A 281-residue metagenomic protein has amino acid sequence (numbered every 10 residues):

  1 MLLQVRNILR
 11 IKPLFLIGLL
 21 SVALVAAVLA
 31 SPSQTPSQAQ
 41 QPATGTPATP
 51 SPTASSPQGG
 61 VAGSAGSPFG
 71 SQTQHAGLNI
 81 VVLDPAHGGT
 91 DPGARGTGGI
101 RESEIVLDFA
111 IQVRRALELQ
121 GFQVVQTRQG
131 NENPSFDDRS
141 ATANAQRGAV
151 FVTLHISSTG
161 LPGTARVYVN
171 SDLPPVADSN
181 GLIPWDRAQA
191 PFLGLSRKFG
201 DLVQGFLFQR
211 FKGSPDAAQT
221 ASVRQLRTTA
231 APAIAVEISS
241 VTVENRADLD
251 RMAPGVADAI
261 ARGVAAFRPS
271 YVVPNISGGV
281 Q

Functional and structural regions predicted by a protein language model:
M1-Q281: Catalytic-site microenvironment of enzymes that process N-acetyl-hexosamine-containing cell-wall polysaccharides
